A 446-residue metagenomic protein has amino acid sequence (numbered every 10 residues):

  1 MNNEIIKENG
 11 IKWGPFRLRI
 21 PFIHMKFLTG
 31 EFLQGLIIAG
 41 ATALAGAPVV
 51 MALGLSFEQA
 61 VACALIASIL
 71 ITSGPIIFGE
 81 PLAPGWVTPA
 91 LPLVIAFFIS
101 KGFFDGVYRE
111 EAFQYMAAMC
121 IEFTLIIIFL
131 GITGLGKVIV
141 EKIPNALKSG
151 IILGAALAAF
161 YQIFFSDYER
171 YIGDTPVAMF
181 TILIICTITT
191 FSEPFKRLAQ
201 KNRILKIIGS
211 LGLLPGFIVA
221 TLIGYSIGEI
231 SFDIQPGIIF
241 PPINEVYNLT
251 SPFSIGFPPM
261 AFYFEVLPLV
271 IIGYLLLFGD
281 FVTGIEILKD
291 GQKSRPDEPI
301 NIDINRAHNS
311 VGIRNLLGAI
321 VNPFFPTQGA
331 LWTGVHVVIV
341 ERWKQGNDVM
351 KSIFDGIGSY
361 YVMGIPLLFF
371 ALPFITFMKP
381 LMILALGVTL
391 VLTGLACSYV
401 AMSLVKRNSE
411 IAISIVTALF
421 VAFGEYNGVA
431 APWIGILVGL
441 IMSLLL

Functional and structural regions predicted by a protein language model:
M1-Q59, Q200-I302: Helix-loop-helix hairpins and the membrane-proximal interhelical loops of multi-pass alpha-helical transport proteins
K12-F27, L33-G46, L82-I152, D297-G394: Helix-loop-helix junctions within the multi-pass membrane cores of secondary transporters/permeases
V49-V50, I139, F160, L288 (+1 more regions): Hydrophobic alpha-helical interface/terminus motif in multipass membrane transporters
E58-V61, E410-I411: Membrane-interfacial loop-to-transmembrane alpha-helix junctions, especially the N-terminal start
C63-I69, N305: Acidic-glycine-rich active-site phosphate/pyrophosphate-binding loop
S68-T88: Juxtamembrane transmembrane-helix boundary signature
I71-P75, L157, L211-S231, L316-F324: Hydrophobic alpha-helical membrane-insertion segments
F113-S226, D355-L446: Membrane-embedded alpha-helical modules
